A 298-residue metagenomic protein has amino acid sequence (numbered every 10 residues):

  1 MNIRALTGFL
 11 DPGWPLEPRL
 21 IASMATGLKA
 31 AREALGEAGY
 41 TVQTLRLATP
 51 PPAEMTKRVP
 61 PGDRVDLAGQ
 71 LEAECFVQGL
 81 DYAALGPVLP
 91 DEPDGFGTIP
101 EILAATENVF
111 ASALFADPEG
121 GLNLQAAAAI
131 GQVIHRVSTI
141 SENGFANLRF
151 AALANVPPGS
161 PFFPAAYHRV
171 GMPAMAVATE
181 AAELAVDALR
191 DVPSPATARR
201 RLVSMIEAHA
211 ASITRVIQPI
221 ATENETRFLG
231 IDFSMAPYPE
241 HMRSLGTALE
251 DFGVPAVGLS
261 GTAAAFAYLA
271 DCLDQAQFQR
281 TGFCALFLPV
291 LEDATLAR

Functional and structural regions predicted by a protein language model:
M1-R298: Anaerobic metallocofactor- and corrinoid-dependent redox/one-carbon enzyme cores, especially those from methanogenesis
